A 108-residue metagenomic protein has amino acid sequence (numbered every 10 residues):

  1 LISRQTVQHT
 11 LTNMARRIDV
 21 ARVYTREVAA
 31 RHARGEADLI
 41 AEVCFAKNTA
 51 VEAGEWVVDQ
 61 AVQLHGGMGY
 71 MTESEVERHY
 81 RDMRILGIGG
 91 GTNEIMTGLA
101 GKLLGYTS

Functional and structural regions predicted by a protein language model:
L1-S108: Alpha-helical interface subdomain recognition
